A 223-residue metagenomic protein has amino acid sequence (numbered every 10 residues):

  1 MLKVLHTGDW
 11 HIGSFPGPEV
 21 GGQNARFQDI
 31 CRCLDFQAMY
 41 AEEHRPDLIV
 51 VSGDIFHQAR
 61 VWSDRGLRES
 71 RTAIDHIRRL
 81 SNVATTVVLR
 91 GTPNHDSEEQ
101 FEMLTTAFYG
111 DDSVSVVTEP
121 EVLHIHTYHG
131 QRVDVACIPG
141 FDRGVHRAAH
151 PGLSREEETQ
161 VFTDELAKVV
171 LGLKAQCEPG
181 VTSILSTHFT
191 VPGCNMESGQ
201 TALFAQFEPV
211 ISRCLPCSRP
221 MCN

Functional and structural regions predicted by a protein language model:
M1-L5: Extreme N-terminal starter segment of soluble prokaryotic enzymes
T7-N24: Conserved P-loop NTPase mechanochemical-coupling segment
G8-W10, D54-I55, T92-N94, P139-G140 (+2 more regions): Active-site metal-binding loops of divalent metal-dependent hydrolases
V20-H126, C214-R219: Core catalytic region of metal-dependent phosphoesterases/phosphodiesterases, especially metallo-beta-lactamase-like
D47-I49, V181-S183, M221-N223: Conserved acidic residues
E99-V210: Conserved catalytic scaffold of divalent metal-dependent phosphoesterases
A205, S212, C217-S218, N223: Acidic, proline/serine/threonine- and glycine-rich low-complexity intrinsically disordered segments
